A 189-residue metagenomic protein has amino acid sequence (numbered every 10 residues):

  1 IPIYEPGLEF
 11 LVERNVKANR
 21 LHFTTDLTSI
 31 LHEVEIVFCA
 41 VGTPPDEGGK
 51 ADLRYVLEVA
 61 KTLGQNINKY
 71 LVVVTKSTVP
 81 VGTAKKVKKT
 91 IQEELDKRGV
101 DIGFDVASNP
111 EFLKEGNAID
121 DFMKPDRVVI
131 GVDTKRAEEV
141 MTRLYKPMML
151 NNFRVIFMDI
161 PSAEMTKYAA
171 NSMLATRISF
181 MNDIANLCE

Functional and structural regions predicted by a protein language model:
I1-E189: Structural/interface elements that position substrates and couple domains in central-metabolism enzymes
